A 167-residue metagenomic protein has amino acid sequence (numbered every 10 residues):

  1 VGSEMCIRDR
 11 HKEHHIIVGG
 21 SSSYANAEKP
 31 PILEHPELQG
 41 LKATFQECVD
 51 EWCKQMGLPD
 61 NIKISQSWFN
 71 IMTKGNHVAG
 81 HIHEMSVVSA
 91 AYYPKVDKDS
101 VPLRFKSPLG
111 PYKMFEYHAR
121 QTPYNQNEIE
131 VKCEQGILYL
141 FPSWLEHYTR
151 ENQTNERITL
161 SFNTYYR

Functional and structural regions predicted by a protein language model:
V1-I7: Short, small-residue-biased leader/transition segments that mark boundaries at the very start of proteins
R8-Y24: Histidine-centered catalytic/metal-coordination loop motif
G19-N76, G80-I82: Signature of the catalytic double-stranded beta-helix
N61, I82-S86, T154-E156: A generic structural micro-feature
S67-F69, A90-Y92, L160-T164: A structural signal for short, well-ordered beta-strand segments
M72-L140: Catalytic core of non-heme Fe(II) oxygenases with the double-stranded beta-helix
Q121-R167: Catalytic core of Fe(II)/2-oxoglutarate
